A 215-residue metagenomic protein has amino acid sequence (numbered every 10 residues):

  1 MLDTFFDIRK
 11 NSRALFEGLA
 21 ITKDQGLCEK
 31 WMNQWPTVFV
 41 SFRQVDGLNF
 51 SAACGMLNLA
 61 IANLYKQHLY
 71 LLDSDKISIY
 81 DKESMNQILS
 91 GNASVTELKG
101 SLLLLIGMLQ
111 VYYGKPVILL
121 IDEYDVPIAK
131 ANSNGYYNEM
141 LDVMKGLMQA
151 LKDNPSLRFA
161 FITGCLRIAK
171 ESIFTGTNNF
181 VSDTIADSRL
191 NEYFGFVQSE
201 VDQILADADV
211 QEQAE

Functional and structural regions predicted by a protein language model:
M1-E215: Phosphate-binding site recognition
